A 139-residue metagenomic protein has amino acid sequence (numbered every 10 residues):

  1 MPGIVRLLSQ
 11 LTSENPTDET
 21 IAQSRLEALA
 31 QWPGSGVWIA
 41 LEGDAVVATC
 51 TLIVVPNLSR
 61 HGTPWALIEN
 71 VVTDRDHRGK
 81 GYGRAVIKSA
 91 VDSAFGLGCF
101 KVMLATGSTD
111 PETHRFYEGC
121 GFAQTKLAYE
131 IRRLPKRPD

Functional and structural regions predicted by a protein language model:
M1-D18: Short amphipathic alpha-helix that is part of the acyltransferase structural core
P16-V37: Active-site rim helix/loop that mediates acceptor-substrate recognition in acyltransferases
V37-I39, A45-V54, L67, V72: Conserved beta-strand in the GNAT
N57-I68, R78, T125: A conserved beta-turn-beta hairpin within the catalytic core of GNAT-like acetyltransferases that forms part
H77, G81-S89: Conserved acetyl-CoA pyrophosphate-binding loop and the N-cap/start of the following alpha-helix in GNAT-like
I87, A94-T106: Conserved GNAT acetyl-CoA-binding A-motif
M103-T113, E130-R132: Conserved beta-strand-loop-alpha-helix junction that forms the acyl-donor binding cleft
Y117-L127: Conserved acetyl-CoA-binding loop of GNAT-fold acetyltransferases
